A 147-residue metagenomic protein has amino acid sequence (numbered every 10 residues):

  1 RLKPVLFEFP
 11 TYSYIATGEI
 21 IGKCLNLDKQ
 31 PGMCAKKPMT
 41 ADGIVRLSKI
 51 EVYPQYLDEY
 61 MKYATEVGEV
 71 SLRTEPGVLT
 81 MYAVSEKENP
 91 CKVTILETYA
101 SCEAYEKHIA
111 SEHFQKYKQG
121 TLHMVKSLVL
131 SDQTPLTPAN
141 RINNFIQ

Functional and structural regions predicted by a protein language model:
R1, G43-E51, T80-I109: Short, well-ordered beta-strand segments in beta-rich or mixed alpha/beta enzyme and ligand-binding folds
L2-D42, Y82-C91, K118-Q147: Glycine-rich beta-strand-turn "strand-cap" elements at beta-sheet edges
P31-G32, D42-I44, Y60, P76-G77: Short, flexible segments with low predicted structural confidence
A41, L47-K49, Y53, E59-V67 (+3 more regions): N-terminal/domain-start segments enriched in small and hydrophobic, helix-friendly residues, covering either
E51, V67, S71-T74, E86 (+2 more regions): Short alpha-helical scaffold segments that flank and stabilize functional sites
Y56-T80, H113-Y117, T121: Short amphipathic alpha-helical segments
